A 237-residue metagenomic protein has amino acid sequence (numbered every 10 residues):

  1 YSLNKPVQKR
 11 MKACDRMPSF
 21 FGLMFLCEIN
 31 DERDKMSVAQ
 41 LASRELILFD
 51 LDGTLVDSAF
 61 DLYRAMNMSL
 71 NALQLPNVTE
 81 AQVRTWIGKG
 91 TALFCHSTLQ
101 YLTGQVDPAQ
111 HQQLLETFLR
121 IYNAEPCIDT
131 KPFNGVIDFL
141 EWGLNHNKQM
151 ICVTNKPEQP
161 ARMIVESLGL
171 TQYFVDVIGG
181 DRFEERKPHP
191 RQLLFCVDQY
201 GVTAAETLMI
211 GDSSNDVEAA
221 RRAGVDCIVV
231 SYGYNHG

Functional and structural regions predicted by a protein language model:
M11, D15-F49: Non-catalytic pre-domain segments flanking phosphatase-related domains
S37-T85: Active-site neighborhood of HAD-like aspartate-dependent phosphohydrolases
S43, A124-C152, E158-R162, P190: Short, acidic loop-to-helix structural element flanking the phosphoryl-transfer center in phosphate-processing enzymes
S69-L70, G90-V106, I164, C196-V197: Helix-loop "lid/cap" segments that line or gate small-molecule binding pockets
P76, L170-V175, T203: Conserved H-loop
T98-D138, H146: Metal-dependent phosphoesterase signature
K187-N215: Conserved Lys-Pro-Asp/Glu-containing loop-to-beta segment of HAD-superfamily phosphomonoesterases, centered on
M209-G237: Acidic, Mg2+-coordinating phosphoryl-transfer loop and its flanking beta/alpha structural elements, shared across
